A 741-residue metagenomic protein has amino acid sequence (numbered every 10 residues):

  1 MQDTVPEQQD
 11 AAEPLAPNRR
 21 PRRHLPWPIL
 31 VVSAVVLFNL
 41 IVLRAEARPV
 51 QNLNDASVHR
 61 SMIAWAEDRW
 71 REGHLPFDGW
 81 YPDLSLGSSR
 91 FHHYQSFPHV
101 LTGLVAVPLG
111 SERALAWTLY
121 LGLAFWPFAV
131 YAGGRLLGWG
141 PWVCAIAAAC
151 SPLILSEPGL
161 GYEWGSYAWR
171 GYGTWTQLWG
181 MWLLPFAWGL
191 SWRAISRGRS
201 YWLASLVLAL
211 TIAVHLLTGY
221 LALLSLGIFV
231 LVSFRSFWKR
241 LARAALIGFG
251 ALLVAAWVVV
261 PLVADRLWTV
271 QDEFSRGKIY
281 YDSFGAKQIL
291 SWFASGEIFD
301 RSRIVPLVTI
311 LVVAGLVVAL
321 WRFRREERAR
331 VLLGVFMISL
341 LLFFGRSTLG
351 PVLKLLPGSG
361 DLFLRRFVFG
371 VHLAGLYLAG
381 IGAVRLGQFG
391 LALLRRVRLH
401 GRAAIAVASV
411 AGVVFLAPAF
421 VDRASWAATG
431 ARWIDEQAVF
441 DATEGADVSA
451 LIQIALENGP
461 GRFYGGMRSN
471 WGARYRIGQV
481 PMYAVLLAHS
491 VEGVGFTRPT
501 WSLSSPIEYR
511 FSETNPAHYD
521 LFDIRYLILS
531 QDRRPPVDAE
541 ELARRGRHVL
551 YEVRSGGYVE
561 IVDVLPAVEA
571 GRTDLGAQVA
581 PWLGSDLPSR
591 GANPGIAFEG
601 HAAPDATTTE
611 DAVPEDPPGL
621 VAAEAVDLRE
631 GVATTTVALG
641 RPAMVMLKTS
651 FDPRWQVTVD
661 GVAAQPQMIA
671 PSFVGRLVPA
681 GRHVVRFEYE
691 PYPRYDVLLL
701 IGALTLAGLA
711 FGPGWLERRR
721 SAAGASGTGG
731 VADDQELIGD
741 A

Functional and structural regions predicted by a protein language model:
Q2-D435, A450, N458, Y526-L529 (+2 more regions): Membrane-embedded transmembrane-helix bundle of lipid-linked glycan/lipid transferases
D55, R69-W70, F128, F415-P642 (+6 more regions): Extracytoplasmic
I154-S156, L391, V537-L542, L677-P679: Short secondary-structure transition/capping segments
L221, P261-L262, A379, A473-R474 (+4 more regions): Short helix/loop capping segments that flank catalytic or ligand/cofactor-binding pockets
V335-S339, G461, W655, V662-A664: A structural micro-motif
A374, R554-G556, P679-G681: Short loop segments at secondary-structure junctions
F651-R654, V659-L704: Beta-strand-rich ligand-recognition modules
